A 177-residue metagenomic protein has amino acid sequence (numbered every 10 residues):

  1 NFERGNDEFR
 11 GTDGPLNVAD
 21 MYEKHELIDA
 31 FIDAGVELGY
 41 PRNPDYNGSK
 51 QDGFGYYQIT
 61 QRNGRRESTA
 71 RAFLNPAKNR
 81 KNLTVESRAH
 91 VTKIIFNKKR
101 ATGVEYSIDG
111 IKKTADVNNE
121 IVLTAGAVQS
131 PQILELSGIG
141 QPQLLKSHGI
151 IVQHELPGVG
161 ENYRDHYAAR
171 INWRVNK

Functional and structural regions predicted by a protein language model:
N1-A101, S107, R170-K177: Conserved redox-cofactor binding core of oxidoreductases
I94-N97, A101-K177: Glycine-rich loop(s) and the adjacent beta-strand/alpha-helix scaffold that form part
